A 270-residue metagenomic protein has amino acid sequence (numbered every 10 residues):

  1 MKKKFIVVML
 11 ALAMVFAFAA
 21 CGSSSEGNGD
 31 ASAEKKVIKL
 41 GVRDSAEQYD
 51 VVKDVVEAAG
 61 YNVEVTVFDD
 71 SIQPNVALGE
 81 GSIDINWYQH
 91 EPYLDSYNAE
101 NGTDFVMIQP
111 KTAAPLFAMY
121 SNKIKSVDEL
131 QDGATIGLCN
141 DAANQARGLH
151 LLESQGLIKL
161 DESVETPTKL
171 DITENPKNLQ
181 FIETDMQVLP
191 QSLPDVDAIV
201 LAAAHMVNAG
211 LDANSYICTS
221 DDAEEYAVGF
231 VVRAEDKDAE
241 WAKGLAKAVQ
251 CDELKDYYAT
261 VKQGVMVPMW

Functional and structural regions predicted by a protein language model:
M1-V37, W270: Short, low-complexity disordered leader/linker segments with a strong preference for bacterial N-terminal type II
A31-D44, Y61-V67, T135-I136: Short, well-ordered beta-strand elements
D50-K53, S71-G102, K125, M206-G210: Pocket-flanking alpha-helical
D54-V55, I72-N86, H150-L151, L170-V200 (+1 more regions): Short helices/loops that flank or line small-molecule/ion binding pockets
S96-I108, N122-I124, D195, V200 (+1 more regions): Ligand-binding "clamshell"
Q109-I158, K255-D256: A conserved helix-loop-strand patch within extracytoplasmic ligand-binding domains of the periplasmic binding
L116-V127, Y226-A239: A bilobed periplasmic-binding-protein/Venus flytrap-type ligand-binding module shared by bacterial periplasmic
A142-G156, D161-P167, A246-W270: Ligand-binding clefts/hinges and TM-proximal coupling segments of bilobed small-molecule sensing domains
